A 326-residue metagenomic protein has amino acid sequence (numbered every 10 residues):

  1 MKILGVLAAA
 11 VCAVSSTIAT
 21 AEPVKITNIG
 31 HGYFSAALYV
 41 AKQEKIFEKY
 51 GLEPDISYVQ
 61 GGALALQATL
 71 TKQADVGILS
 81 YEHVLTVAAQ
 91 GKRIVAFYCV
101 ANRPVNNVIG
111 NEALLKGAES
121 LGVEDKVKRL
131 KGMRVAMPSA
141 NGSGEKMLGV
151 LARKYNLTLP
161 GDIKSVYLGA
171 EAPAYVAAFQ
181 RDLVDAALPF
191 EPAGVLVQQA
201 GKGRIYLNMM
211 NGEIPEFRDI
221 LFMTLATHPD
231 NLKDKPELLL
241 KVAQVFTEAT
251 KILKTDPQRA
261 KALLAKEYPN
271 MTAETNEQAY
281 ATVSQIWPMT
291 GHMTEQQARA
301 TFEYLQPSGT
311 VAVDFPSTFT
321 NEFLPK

Functional and structural regions predicted by a protein language model:
M1-L7: Bacterial N-terminal signal peptides that target proteins for export
T17-A21: Sec/Tat signal peptide C-region and signal peptidase I cleavage site
E22-P160, V166-L168, D185-E191, N208: Short, glycine-/small- and polar/acidic-enriched structural segments that line small-molecule recognition paths
A36, N102-V108, E112-L114, G203-R204 (+3 more regions): Small-molecule pocket liners
K49, L115-L121, G212-R218, S284-T294: Short, solvent-exposed loop/beta-turn-alpha elements that line the ligand-binding surface or hinge of extracytoplasmic
E171-K266: Pocket-lining segment of extracytoplasmic ligand-binding domains
L232-T310: Secondary-structure end/capping motifs
F302-K326: C-terminal solvent-exposed extensions
